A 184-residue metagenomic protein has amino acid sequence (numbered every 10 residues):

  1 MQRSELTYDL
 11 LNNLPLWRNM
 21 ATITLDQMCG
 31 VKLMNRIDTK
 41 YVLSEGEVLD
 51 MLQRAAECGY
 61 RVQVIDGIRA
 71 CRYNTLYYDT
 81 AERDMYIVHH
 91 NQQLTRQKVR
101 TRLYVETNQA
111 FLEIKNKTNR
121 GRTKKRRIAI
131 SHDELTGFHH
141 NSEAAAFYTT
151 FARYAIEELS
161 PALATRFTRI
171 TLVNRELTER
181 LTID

Functional and structural regions predicted by a protein language model:
M1-D184: Phosphate-end processing signature that detects enzymes handling 5′-triphosphorylated RNA and polyphosphate
